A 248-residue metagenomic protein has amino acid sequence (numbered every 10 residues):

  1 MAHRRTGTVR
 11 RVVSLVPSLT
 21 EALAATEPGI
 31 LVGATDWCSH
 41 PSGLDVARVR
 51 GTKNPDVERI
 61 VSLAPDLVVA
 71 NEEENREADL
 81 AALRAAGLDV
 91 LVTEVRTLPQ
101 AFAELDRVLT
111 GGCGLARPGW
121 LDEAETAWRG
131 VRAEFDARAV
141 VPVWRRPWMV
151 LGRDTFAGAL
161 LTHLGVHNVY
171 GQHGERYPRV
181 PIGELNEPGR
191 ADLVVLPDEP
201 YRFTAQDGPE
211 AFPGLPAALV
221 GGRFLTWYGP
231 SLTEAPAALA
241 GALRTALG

Functional and structural regions predicted by a protein language model:
M1-G248: N-terminal ligand-binding lobe of clamshell/alpha-beta domains
